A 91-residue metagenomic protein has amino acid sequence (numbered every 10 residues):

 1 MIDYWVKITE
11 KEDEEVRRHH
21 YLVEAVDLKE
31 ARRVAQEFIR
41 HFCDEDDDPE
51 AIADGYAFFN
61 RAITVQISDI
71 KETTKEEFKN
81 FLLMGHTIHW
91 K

Functional and structural regions predicted by a protein language model:
M1-H19: Short aromatic-glycine-(Arg/Gly/Cys) micro-motifs in beta-strand/loop hairpins
M1-I2, L22-E24, R40: Secondary-structure boundary/capping motif
K7-T9, E24, Q66: N-terminal non-cleavable signal-anchor helices
E10-E14, L28, F59: Generic structural signal for short, flexible, solvent-exposed coil/loop and linker residues
V16-L28: A short, exposed loop/beta-hairpin motif centered on an aromatic-Gly-Thr core
K29-V34: Short amphipathic alpha-helices within nucleic acid-binding modules
E37-K91: Short, mixed-charge low-complexity intrinsically disordered segments
